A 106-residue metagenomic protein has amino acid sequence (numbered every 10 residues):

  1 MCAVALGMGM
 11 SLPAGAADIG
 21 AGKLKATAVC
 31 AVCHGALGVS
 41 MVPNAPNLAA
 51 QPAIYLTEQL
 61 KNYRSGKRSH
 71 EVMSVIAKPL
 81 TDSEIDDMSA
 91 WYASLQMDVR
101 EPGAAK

Functional and structural regions predicted by a protein language model:
A3-V4, A14: Cleavable N-terminal signal peptides
G9-P13: N-terminal signal peptide c-region/cleavage motif recognized by signal peptidases
A17-L37, A49-Q51, E101-K106: Sequence/structural segment immediately N-terminal to covalent heme-attachment motifs in c-type and related
K23, G38-R68, S74-P79: Gly/Gly-Pro-rich "capping" loops immediately C-terminal to redox-active cysteine motifs in periplasmic/lumenal
A26, Y63, W91-Y92: Conserved hydrophobic/aromatic "anchor" residues that stabilize well-ordered secondary structure elements
R68, K78-G103: C-terminal capping alpha-helices of c-type cytochrome domains
